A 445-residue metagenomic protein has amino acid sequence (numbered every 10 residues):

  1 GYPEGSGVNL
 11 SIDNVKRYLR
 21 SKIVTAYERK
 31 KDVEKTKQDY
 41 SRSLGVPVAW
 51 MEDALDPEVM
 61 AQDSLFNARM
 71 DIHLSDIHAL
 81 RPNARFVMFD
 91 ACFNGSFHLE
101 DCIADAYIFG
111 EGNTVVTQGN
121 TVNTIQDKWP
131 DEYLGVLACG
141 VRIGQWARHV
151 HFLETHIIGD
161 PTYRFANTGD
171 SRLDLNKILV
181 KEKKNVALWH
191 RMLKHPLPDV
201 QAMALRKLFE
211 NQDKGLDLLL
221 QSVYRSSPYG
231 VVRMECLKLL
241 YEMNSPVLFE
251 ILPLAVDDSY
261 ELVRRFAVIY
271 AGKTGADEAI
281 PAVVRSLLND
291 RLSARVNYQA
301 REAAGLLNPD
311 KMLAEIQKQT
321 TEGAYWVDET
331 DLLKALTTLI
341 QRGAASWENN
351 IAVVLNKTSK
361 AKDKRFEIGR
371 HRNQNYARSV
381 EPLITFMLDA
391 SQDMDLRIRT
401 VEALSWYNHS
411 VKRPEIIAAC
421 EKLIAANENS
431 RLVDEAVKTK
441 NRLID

Functional and structural regions predicted by a protein language model:
G1-G7, S11: A domain-level signal for caspase-like cysteine endopeptidase catalytic cores and their zymogen-processing architecture
N14-W129: Catalytic cores of nucleophile-dependent amide-cleaving enzymes
D105-T114, D131-H156, N167, G272-A279 (+3 more regions): C-terminal, active-site-flanking charged/polar segments
P130-K214, R233: Caspase-like cysteine protease fold
L175-V180, D199-N211, V231-N244, R264-A276 (+5 more regions): Structural detector for internal amphipathic alpha-helices that build alpha-solenoid repeat scaffolds
E182-R191, D213-Y224, S245-V256, A276-L288 (+4 more regions): Amphipathic alpha-helical scaffolding segments comprising HEAT/armadillo-like alpha-solenoid repeats
P196-L197, P228-Y229, S259-Y260, R291-S293 (+4 more regions): Short inter-helical turns and helix N-cap capping residues of alpha-solenoid HEAT/ARM repeat scaffolds
A419-D445: Terminal, low-structured helical/coil segments at or just beyond the last alpha-helical repeat
